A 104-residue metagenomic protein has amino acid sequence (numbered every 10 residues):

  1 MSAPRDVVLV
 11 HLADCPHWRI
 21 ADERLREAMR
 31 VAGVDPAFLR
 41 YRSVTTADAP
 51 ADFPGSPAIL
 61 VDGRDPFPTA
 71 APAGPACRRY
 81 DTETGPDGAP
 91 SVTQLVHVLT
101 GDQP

Functional and structural regions predicted by a protein language model:
M1-R5, G101-P104: Short, low-complexity, intrinsically disordered N-terminal peptides in bacterial proteins
S2-V31: Local sequence-structure signature of Cys/Sec-based thiol-disulfide redox active-site neighborhoods
V34-D48: Thiol-based oxidoreductase modules, predominantly thioredoxin-like and allied folds used for disulfide exchange
A49-P50, L99: Alpha-helix C-terminal capping segments
D52-G55: Thiol/disulfide oxidoreductase modules built on the thioredoxin-like
R64-P104: Non-catalytic, surface beta->alpha helical segment in thiol-disulfide oxidoreductase systems
